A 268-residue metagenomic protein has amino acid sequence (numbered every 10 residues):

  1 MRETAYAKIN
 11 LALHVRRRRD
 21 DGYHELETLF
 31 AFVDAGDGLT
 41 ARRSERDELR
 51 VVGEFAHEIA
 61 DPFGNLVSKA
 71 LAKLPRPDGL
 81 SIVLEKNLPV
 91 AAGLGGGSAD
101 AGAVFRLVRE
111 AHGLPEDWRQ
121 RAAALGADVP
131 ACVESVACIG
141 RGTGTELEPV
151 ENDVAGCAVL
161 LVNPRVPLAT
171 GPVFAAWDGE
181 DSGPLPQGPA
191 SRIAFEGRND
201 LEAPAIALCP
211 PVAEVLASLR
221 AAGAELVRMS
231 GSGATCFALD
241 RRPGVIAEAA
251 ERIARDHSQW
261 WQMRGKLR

Functional and structural regions predicted by a protein language model:
M1, A35, E45, L74-L80 (+6 more regions): Short glycine/proline-enriched coil/turn segments at helix->beta-strand junctions
M1-A92, E110, E151-V154, N163-V166: ATP-binding N-lobe of GHMP and related small-molecule kinases
L49, V133-L226, L239-R268: Conserved, helical-rich catalytic subdomain that frames metal- and/or nucleotide-binding sites in enzyme alpha/beta
L66, D100, P211: Charged catalytic carboxylate motif
A92-R119, A131: DPxDG-like acidic metal-binding loop motif
G96-G97, M229-A234: Glycine-rich beta-strand-to-loop/alpha-helix junction loops that act as flexible
